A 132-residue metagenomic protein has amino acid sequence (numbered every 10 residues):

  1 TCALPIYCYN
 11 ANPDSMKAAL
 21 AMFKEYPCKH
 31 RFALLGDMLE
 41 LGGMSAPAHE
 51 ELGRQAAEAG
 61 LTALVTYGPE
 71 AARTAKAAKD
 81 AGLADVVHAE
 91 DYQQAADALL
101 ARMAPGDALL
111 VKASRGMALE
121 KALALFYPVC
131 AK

Functional and structural regions predicted by a protein language model:
A3, C8-K132: ATP-dependent carboxylate-amine ligase
